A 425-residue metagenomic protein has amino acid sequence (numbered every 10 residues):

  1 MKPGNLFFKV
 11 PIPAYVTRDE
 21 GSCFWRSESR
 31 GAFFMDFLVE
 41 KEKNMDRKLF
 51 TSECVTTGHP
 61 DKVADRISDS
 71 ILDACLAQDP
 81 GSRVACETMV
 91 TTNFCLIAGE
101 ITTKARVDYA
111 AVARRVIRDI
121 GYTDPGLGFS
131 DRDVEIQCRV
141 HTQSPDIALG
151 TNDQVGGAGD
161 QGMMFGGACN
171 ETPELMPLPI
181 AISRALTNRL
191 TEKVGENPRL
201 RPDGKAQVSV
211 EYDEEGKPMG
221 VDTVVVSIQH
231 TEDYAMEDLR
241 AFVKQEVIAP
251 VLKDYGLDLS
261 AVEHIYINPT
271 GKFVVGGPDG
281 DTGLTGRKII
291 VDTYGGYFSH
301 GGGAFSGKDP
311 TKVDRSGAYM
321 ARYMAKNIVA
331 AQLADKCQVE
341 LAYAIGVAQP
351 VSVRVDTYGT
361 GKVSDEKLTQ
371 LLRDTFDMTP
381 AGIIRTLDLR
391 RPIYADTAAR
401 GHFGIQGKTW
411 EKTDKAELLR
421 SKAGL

Functional and structural regions predicted by a protein language model:
M45-A85: N-terminal, positively charged regions that mediate nucleic acid binding
T51, A111, R118-V275, G404-G407 (+3 more regions): Glycine-rich, mobile lid/loop segments that gate access to catalytic sites or pores
E53-V55, H59-A64, G157-E171, V274-F298 (+2 more regions): Conserved phosphate/anionic-ligand binding catalytic regions in large, soluble enzymes, centered on
S82-C86, G204-V210, E263-I267, L333-A344: A short glycine-rich, hydrophobically flanked beta-strand micro-motif that places a catalytic Asp/Glu for divalent metal
A85-T103, I345-Q349: Short, charge-patterned binding micro-sites
T91, K336, Y343-L425: Internal helix-turn-beta structural module
Y234-I328, Q332: Glycine-rich anion/phosphate-binding loop at the beta-strand->alpha-helix junction
